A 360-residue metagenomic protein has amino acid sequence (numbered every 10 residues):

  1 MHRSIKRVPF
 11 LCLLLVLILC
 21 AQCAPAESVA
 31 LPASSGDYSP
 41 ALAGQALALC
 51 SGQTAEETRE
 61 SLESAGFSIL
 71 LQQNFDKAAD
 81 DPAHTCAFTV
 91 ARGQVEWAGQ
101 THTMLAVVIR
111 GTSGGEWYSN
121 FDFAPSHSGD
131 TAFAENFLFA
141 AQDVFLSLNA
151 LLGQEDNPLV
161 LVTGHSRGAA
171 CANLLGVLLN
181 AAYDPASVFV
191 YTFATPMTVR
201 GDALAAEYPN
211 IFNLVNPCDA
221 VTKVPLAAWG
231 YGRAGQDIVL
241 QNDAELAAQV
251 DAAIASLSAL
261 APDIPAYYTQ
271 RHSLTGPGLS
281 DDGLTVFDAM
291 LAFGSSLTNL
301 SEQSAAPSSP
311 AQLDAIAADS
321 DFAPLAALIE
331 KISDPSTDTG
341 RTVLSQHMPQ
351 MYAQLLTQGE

Functional and structural regions predicted by a protein language model:
H2-L11: Bacterial N-terminal signal peptides that target proteins for export
L11-A21: Bacterial N-terminal signal peptides
C20-A30: Sec-dependent signal peptide cleavage junction
S61-T163, L178-F189, L204-Y208, F212 (+4 more regions): A conserved cap/lid and substrate-binding interface adjacent to the catalytic center of lipid-processing enzymes
G164-G168, A172: Gly/Ala-rich beta-loop-alpha elbow adjacent to hydrolase catalytic centers
N173-V177: Short, hydrophobic alpha-helix immediately C-terminal to the catalytic nucleophile
V188-S273: The feature captures the conserved acid-bearing segment of alpha/beta-hydrolase catalytic domains
V250-G359: Long, charge-rich alpha-helical interaction segments
